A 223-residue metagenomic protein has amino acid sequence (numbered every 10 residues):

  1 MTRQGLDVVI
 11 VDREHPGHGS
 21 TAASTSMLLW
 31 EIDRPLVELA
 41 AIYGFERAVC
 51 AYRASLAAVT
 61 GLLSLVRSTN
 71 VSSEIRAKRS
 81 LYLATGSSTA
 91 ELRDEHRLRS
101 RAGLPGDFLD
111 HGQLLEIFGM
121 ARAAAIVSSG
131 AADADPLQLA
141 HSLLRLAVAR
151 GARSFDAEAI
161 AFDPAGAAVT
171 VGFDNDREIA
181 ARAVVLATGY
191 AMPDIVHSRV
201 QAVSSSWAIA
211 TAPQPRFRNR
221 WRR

Functional and structural regions predicted by a protein language model:
T2-A23: Glycine-rich FAD pyrophosphate-binding loop
A22-T25, A131, P193-D194: Glycine-rich phosphate/pyrophosphate-binding beta-alpha loops
A23-P35, S198-Q201: Short, flexible, mixed-charge acidic loops at enzyme active sites
E31-H111: Dinucleotide-binding Rossmann-like beta1-alpha1 core, especially the glycine-rich loop that anchors the ADP
A90-L98, A102, A121-R182, A187: Helical element adjacent to the flavin cofactor pocket in flavoenzyme catalytic cores
Q113-G119: Flexible hinge/switch segments at interdomain interfaces of large molecular machines
F162-R223: Flavin-dependent oxidoreductases
